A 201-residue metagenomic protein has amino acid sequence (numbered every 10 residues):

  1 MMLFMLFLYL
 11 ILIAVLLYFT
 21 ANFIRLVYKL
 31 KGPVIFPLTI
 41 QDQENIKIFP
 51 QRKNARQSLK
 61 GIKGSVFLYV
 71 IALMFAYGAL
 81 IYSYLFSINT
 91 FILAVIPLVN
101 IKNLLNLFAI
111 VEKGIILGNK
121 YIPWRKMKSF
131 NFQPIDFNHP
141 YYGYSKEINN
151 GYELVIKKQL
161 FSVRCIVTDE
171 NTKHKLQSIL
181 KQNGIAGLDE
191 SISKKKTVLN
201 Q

Functional and structural regions predicted by a protein language model:
M1-I71: N-terminal membrane-targeting/pre-transmembrane regions
L3-F4, L10-A14, I24-K29, S162-Q201: Terminal and domain-flanking low-complexity segments
I11-V15, F86-L98: Hydrophobic core segments of alpha-helical transmembrane domains in multi-pass membrane proteins
I48, I115-L117, L154-K158: Generic recognition of long tandem-repeat/solenoid scaffolds
A55-F67, G114-R125, P140-N150: Juxtamembrane/interfacial segments around transmembrane helices
Q57-I92: Alpha-helical transmembrane segments and their membrane-interface junctions in multi-pass membrane proteins
L93-S129: Conserved beta-hairpin
W124-N171, S193-Q201: Non-transmembrane, membrane-adjacent beta-strand/coil modules in membrane-associated proteins and peripheral
